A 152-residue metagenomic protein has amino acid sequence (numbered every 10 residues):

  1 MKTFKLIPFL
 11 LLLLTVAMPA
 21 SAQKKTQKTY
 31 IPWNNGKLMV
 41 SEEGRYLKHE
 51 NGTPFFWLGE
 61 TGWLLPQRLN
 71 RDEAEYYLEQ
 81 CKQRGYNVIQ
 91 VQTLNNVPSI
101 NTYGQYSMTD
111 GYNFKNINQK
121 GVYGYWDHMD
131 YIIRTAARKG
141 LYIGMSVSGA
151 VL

Functional and structural regions predicted by a protein language model:
M1-K24: Bacterial Sec-dependent N-terminal signal peptides
Q27-L152: Active-site mouth of glycoside hydrolases
